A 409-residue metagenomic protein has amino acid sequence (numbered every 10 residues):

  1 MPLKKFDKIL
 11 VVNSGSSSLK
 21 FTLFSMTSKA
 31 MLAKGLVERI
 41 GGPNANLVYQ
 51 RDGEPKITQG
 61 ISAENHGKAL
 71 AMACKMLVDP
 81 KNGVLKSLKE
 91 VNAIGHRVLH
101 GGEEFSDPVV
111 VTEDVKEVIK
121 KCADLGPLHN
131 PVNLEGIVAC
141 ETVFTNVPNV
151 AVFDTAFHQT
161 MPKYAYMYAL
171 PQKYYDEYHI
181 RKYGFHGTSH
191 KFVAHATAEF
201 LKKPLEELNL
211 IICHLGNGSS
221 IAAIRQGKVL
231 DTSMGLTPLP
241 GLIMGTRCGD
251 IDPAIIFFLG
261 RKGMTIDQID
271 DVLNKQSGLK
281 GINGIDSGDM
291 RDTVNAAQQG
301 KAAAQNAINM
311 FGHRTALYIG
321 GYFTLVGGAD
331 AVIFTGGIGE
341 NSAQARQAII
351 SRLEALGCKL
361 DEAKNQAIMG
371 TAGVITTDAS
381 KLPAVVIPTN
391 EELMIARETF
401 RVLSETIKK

Functional and structural regions predicted by a protein language model:
I9, S18-A63, G235: Short glycine-rich, Thr/Ser-proximal phosphate-binding strand/loop in the N-terminal lobe of ATP-dependent enzymes
S18, D330-R352: Glycine-rich phosphate-binding loops at beta-strand->alpha-helix junctions
M76-N92, E199-P204, I319-D330: Phosphate/pyrophosphate-binding loops at sites that engage ATP/ADP/AMP, CoA/4′-phosphopantetheine, polyphosphate
L77-H129, P148-V150, A156-A165: Short beta-strand-loop/turn "lid" adjacent to the catalytic site in phosphate-handling enzymes
F157-R261: Glycine-rich phosphate-binding loop of actin/hexokinase-like ATP-binding domains
F192-F200, N306-G327: Phosphate/ATP-binding catalytic cores across multiple sugar-kinase/actin-like superfamilies, primarily ASKHA
G263-A307: A mobile "lid/hinge" subdomain adjacent to the ATP/sugar-phosphate binding pocket shared across diverse ATP-dependent
A343, Q347-E391: Conserved phosphate-binding/catalytic loops in two-lobed NTP-binding clefts
